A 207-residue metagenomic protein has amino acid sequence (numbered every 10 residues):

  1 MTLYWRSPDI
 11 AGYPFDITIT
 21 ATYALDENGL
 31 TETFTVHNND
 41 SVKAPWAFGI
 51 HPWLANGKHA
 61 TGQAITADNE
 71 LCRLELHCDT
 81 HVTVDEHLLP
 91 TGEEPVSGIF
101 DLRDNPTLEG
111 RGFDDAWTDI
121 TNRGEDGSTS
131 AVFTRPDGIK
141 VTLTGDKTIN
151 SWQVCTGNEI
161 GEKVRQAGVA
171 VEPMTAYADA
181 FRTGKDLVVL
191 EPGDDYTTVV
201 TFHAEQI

Functional and structural regions predicted by a protein language model:
M1-E27: Extended, loop-rich substrate-binding clefts of extracytoplasmic carbohydrate-active enzymes
A11-F15, A24, R123-G124, G184-D195: Exposed beta-sheet edge/beta-hairpin loop segments within beta-rich domains
F34-D40: Asparagine-centered strand-capping/turn motif at beta-strand->loop junctions
K43, H59-D146: Active-site/ligand-binding surface loops and adjacent short beta/alpha elements that line catalytic pockets across
A47-A55: Histidine-centered catalytic micro-motifs
D137-I207: Active-site pocket scaffolds in enzymes
